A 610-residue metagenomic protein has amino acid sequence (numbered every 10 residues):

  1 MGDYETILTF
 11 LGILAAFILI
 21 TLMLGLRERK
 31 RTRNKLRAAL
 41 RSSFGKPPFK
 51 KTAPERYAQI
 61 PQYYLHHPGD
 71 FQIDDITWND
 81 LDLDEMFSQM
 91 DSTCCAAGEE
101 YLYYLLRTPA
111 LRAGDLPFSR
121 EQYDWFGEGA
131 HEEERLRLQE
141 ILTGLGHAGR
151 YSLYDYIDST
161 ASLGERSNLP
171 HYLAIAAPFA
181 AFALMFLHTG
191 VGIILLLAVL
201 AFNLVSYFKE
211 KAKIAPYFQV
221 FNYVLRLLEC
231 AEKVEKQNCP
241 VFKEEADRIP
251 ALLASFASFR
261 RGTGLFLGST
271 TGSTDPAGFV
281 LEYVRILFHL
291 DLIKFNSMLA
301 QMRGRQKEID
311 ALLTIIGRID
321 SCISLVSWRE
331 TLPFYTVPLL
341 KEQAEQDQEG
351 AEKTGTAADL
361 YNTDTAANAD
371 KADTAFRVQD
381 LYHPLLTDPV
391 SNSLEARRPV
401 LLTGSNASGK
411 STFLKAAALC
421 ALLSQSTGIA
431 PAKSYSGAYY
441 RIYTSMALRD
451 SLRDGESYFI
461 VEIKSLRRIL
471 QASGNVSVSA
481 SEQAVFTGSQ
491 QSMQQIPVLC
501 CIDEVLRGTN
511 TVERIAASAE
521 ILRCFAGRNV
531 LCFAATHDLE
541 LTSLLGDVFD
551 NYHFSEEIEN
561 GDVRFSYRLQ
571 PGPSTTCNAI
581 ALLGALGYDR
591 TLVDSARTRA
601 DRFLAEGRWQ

Functional and structural regions predicted by a protein language model:
M1-A407, F413-R441, K464-S465: Alpha-helical coupling/stalk and coiled-coil linker elements that connect catalytic or binding modules and transmit
L325, L332-E352, D359, D364 (+1 more regions): ATPase nucleotide-binding head domains, primarily ABC-like/P-loop NTPase cores
